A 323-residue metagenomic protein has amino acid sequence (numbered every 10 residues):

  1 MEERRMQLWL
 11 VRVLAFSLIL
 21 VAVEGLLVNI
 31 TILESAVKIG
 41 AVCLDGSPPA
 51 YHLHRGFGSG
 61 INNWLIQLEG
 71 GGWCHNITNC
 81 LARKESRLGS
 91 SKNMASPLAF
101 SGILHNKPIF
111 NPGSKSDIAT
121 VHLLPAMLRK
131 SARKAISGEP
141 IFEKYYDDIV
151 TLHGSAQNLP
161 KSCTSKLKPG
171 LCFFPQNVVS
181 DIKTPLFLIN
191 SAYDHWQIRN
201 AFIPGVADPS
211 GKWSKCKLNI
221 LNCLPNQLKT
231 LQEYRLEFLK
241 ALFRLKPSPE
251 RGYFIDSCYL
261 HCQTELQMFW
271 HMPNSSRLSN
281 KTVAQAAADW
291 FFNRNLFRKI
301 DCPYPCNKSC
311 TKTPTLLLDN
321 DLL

Functional and structural regions predicted by a protein language model:
E2-L323: C-terminal His-loop and adjacent cap/lid subdomain of alpha/beta-hydrolase
